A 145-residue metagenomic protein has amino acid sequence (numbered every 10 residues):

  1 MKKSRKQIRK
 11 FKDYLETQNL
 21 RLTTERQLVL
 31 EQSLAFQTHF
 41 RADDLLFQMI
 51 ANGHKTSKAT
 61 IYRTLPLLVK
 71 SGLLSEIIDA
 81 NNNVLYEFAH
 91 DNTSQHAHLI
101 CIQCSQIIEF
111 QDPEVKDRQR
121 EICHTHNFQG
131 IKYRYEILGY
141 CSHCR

Functional and structural regions predicted by a protein language model:
K6-N19: Short, Lys/Arg-enriched N-terminal segment that forms or immediately precedes the first helix of a structured domain
L22, F36-R41: Short capping segments at the starts of secondary-structure elements
Q27-Q32: Pre-recognition alpha-helix immediately N-terminal to the DNA-recognition helix within helix-turn-helix or winged-helix
D44-I50, I61: A short acidic, leucine-rich amphipathic alpha-helix
L65-P66: Short, hydrophobic-biased segments on the C-terminal half of alpha helices that form "recognition helices"
G72: Glycine-centered, phosphate/nucleic-acid-interacting loop/turn motifs that mediate DNA/RNA or nucleotide
S75-R145: Non-DNA-binding regulatory cores of transcription-related proteins, predominantly C-terminal effector-binding
